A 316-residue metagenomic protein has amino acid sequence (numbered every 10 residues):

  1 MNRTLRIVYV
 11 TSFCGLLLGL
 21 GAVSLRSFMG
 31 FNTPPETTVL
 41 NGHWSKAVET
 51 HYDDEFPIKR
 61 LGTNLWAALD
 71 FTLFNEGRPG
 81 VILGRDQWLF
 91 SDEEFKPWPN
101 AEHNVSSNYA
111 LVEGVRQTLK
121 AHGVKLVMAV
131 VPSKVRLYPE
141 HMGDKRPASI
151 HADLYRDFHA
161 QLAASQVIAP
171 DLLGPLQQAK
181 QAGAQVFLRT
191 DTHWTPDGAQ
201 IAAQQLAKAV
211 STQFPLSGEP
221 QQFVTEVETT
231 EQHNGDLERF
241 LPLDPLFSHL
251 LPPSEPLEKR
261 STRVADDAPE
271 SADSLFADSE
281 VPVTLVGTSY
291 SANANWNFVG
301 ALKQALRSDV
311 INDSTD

Functional and structural regions predicted by a protein language model:
M1-D316: Extracellular glycan-modifying ectodomains
